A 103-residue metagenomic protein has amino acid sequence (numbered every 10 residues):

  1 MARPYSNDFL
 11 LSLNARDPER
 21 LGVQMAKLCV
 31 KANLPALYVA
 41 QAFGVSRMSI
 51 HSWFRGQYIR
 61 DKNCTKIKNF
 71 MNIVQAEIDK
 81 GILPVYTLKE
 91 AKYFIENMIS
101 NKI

Functional and structural regions predicted by a protein language model:
A2-S6, I78-I103: Short, charged recognition helix plus adjacent turn of helix-turn-helix-like nucleic-acid-binding domains
R3-A32: A short, Lys/Arg-rich alpha-helix, primarily the initiator
P18, R55-I67: Short, solvent-exposed alpha-helical "recognition" segments
M25, A36, C64: Helix-turn-helix DNA-binding elements, focusing on the entry/boundary residues of the two helices that contact DNA
K31-L34, I59: Alpha-helical structural elements of signaling/regulatory helical domains
Y38-A40: Short alpha-helical "recognition helix" segments of helix-turn-helix
G44-R60: Recognition helix of helix-turn-helix/homeodomain-like DNA-binding domains that insert into the DNA major groove
K62-K80: DNA major-groove recognition helix of helix-turn-helix/homeodomain DNA-binding modules
